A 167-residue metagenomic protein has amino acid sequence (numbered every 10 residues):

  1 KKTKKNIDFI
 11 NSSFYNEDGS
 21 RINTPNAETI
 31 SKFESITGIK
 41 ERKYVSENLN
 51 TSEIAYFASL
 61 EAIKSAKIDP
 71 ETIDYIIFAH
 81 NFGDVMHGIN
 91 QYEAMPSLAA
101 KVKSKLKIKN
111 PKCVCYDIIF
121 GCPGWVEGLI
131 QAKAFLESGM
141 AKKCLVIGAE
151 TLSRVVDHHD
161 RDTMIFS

Functional and structural regions predicted by a protein language model:
K1-H80, S104-L106: Conserved "HGTGT" condensation-loop signature of ketosynthase/thiolase-family condensing enzymes that catalyze
K1-I22, V126-S167: Conserved beta-strand-centric core segments of catalytic alpha/beta enzyme folds
S20, R42, I63, I89 (+2 more regions): A general structural-boundary detector
N26-S52, V85-K143: Conserved catalytic cysteine-centered active-site region of acyl-thioester-dependent Claisen-condensing enzymes
I54, G83-M86, V156, I165-S167: Alpha-helix boundary/interfacial micro-motifs
Y56-L60, F82, W125-L129, H159: Short amphipathic alpha-helical patches
A58, I77, Y116, L145-I147: Hydrophobic/aromatic beta-strand patches that form the interior of the parallel beta-sheet core in alpha/beta enzyme
A79-V85, I119-G124, G148-S153: Acidic, glycine-rich active-site loops and adjacent beta-strand->loop/helix elements that engage anionic groups
